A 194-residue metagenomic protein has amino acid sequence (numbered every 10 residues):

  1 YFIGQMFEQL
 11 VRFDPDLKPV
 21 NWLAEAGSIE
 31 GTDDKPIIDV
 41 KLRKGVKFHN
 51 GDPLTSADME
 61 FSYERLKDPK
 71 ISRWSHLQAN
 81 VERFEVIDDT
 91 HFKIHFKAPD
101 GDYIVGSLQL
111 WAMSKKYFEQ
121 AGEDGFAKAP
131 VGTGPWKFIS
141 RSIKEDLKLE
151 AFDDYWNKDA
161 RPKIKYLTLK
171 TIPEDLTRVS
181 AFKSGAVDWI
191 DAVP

Functional and structural regions predicted by a protein language model:
Y1-D33, E64, V131: N-terminal lobe/hinge region of extracytoplasmic solute-binding protein
Y1-I3, W22-A26, D52, W74 (+3 more regions): A structural "hinge/loop" feature
V11-P15, K47, E64-I71, P99-G101 (+3 more regions): Sec-exported extracytoplasmic/periplasmic mature domains
D14-K18, L108-T168, E174-T177: Gly/Pro-rich hinge or "lid" segments in bacterial periplasmic/extracellular proteins
G27-K70, I87, K93, R178-K183: Aromatic- and charge-enriched surface segment that lines or borders ligand/interaction sites
I38, I94, D159-K170, A186: A local structural motif
K41, S75-F118: Surface-exposed binding/hinge segments that line and control ligand-binding clefts or catalytic entry sites
L66, R83-V86, I139-E150, K170-P194: Extracellular/periplasmic solute-recognition and catalytic clefts
